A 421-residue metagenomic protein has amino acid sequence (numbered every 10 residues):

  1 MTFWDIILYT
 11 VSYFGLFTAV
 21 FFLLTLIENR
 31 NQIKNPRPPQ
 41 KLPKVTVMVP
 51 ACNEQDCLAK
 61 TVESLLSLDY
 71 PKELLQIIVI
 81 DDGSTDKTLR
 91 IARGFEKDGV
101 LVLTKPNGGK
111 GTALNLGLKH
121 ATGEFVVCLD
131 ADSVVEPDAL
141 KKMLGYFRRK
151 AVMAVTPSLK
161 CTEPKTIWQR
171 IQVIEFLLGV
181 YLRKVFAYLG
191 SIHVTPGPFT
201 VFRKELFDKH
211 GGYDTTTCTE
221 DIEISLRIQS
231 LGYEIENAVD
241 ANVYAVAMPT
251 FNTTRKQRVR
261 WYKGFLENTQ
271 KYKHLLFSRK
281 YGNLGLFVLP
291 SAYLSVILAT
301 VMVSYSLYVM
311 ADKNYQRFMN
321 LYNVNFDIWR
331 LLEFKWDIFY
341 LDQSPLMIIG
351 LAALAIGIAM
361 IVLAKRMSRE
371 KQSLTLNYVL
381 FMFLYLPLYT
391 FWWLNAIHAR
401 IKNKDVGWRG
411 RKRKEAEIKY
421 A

Functional and structural regions predicted by a protein language model:
M1-E63: N-proximal low-complexity "stem/linker" segments adjacent to membrane-targeting elements
L24-P43, L275-L286, Q316-A421: Juxtamembrane C-terminal module of membrane proteins
P43-T46, Q76, E223: Cell-envelope/extracellular polymer assembly enzymes that use nucleotide-activated donors
E63-L74: Short, acidic, metal-binding catalytic loop of nucleotide-sugar glycosyltransferases
D81-L89: A conserved acidic beta->alpha catalytic loop
P106, G111-A113, G123-E124, P137-T217 (+2 more regions): Long helical/loop segments within the catalytic core of UDP-sugar-dependent glycosyltransferases, especially the large
S225-V243: Catalytic donor-sugar/metal-binding loop of nucleotide-sugar-dependent glycosyltransferases
